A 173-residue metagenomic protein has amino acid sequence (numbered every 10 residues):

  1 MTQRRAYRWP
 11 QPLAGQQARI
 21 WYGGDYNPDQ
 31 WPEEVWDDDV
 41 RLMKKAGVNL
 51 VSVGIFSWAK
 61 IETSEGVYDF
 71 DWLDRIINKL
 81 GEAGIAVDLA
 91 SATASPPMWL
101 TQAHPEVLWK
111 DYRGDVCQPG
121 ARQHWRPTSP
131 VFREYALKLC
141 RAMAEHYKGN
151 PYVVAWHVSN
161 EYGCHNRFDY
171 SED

Functional and structural regions predicted by a protein language model:
M1-L13, E65-Y68, L80, N160-G163: Short, charged N-terminal helix-start/capping segments
Q3-V35, V40-L50: An acidic-aromatic substrate-binding cleft motif
I20-G24, V51-V53, V87-S91, V154-V158: Hydrophobic faces of well-ordered beta-strands that scaffold small-molecule active sites in alpha/beta enzyme cores
W21-E33, G54-L73, V116-L137, A144-H146 (+1 more regions): The substrate-binding groove and active-site-proximal loops of carbohydrate-active enzymes, especially glycoside
D37-C117, R141-A144: Aromatic-lined substrate-binding rim segments of carbohydrate-active enzymes
E82-D88, P96-D173: Active-site region of glycoside hydrolase catalytic domains
